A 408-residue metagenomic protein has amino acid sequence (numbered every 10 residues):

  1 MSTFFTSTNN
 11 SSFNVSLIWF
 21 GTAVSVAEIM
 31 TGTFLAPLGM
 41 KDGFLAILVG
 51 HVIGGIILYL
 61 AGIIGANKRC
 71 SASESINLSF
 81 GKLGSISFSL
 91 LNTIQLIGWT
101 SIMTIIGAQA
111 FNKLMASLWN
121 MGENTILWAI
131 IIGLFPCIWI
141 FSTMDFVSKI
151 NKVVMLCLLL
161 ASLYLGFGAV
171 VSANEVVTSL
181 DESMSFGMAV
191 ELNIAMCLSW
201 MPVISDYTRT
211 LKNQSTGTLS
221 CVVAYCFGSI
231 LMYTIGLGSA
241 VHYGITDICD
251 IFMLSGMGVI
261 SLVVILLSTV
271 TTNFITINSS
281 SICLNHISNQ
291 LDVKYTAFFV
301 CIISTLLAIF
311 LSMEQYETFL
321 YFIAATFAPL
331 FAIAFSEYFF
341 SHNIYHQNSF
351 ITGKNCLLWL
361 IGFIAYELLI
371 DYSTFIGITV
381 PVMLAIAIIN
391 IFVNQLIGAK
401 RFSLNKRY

Functional and structural regions predicted by a protein language model:
M1-D42, S185-V190, R209-Q214, Q395-Y408: Membrane-interface "cap" regions at the ends of multi-pass membrane proteins
T6-N9, F331-Y408: C-terminal membrane-solvent junction of multi-pass transporters and transport-like membrane proteins
I18-A23, S89-L90, A116-S142, L156-G166 (+3 more regions): Transmembrane alpha-helical segments of multi-pass small-molecule transport proteins
T33-G62, G84-I86, Y225-F227, A385: Extracellular loop-to-transmembrane helix junctions
L48-S79, S89-G98, I391-A399: Juxtamembrane transmembrane-helix boundary signature
S85-W119, V270-H286: Hydrophobic transmembrane alpha-helices that form the core helical bundles of multi-pass secondary transporters
G107, L127-I131, F135-A169, L180-D181 (+3 more regions): Membrane-interface loop-to-helix entry segments
Q109, I140, L156-E182, N193-L198 (+2 more regions): Hydrophobic alpha-helical segments and their helix-loop junctions in multi-pass secondary transporters
